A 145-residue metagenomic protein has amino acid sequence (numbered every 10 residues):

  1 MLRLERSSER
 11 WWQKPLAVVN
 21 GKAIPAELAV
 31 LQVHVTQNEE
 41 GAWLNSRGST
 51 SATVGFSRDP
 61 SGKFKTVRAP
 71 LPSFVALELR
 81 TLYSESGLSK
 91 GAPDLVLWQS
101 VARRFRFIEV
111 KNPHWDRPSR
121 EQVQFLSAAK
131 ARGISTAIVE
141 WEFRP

Functional and structural regions predicted by a protein language model:
M1-L77, E85-S86: Nuclease catalytic cores
S84-Q99: Catalytic centers of nucleases
G87-K90, W115-Q124: Active-site-adjacent loop/helix micro-motif of nuclease/hydrolase catalytic cores
D94-L97, R103-H114: Conserved catalytic cores of phosphodiester-cleaving nucleases, focusing on short active-site segments
F125, G133: Catalytic core segments in nucleotide and nucleic-acid processing enzymes
E140-P145: Basic, glycine-rich
